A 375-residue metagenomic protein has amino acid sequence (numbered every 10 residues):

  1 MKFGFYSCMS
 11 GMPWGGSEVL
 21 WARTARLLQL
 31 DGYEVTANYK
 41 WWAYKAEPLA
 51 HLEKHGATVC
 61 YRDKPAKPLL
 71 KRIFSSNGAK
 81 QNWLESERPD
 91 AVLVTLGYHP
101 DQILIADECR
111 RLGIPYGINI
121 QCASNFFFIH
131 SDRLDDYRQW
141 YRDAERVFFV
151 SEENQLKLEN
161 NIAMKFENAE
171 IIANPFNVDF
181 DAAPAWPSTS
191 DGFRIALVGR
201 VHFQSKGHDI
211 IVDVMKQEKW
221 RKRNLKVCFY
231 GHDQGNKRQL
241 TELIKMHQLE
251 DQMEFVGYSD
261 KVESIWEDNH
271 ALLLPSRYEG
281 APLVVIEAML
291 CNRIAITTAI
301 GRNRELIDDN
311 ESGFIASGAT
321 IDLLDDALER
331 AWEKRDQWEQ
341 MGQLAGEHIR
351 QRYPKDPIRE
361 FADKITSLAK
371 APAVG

Functional and structural regions predicted by a protein language model:
G15-R23, F193, H202-Q217, D322: A conserved mid-protein helix/loop that constitutes part of the nucleotide-sugar donor-binding site
A37-K45, V198-G199, K226-Q239: Glycosyltransferase donor-sugar binding loop
R142-N168, F176-V178: A short, active-site helix/loop in glycosyltransferases that binds the activated sugar's phosphate group
L240-G257: Nucleotide-activated donor-binding/catalytic signature segment of Leloir-type glycosyltransferases, i.e., the conserved
Y258, R277: Aromatic "clamp/platform" in nucleotide-sugar-dependent glycosyltransferases that forms part of the donor/acceptor
I294-T297, I307: Short hydrophobic beta-strand element within catalytic cores of glycosyltransferases and related nucleotide-activated
D308-N310, F314-D322, R330-R335: Conserved acidic donor-binding segment of nucleotide-sugar-dependent glycosyltransferases
L323, R330, Q337-R352, D363: A short, well-ordered alpha-helix in the C-terminal region of glycosyltransferases
